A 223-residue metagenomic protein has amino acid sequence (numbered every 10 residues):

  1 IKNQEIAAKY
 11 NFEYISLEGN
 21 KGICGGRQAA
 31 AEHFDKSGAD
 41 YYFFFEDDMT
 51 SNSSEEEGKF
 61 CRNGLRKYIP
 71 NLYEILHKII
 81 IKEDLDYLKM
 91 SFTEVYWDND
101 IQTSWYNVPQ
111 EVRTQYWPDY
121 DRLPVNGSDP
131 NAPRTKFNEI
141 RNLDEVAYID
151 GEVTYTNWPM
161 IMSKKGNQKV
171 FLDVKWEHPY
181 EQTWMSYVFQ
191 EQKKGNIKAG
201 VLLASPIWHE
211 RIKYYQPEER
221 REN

Functional and structural regions predicted by a protein language model:
I1-S16: Acidic donor-binding segment of Leloir-type glycosyltransferases
E18-F34: Glycine-rich, basic loop-to-helix element that forms the pyrophosphate-binding segment of sugar-nucleotide handling
A39-G58: Short beta-strand-to-loop acidic/aromatic patch adjacent to the donor-nucleotide binding site
E46, K89-F92, V201-L203: Short beta-strand segments
N52-L72, D100-N107, W176-Y180: Short, flexible/disordered intra-domain loops and linkers
I75-W105: Short beta-strand-to-loop element that shapes/binds the nucleotide-sugar donor at the catalytic cleft/hinge
P124-N223: C-terminal catalytic/acceptor-binding lobe
